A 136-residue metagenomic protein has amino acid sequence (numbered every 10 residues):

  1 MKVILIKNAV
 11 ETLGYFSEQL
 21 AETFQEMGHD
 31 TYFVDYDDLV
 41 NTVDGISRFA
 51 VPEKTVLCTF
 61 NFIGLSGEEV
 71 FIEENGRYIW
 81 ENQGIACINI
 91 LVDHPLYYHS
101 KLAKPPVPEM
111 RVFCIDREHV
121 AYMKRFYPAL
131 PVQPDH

Functional and structural regions predicted by a protein language model:
M1-I4: Extreme N-terminal starter segment of soluble prokaryotic enzymes
N8-E11: Short polar catalytic/cofactor-binding loops
L13-F126: Extended catalytic core of nucleotide-activated donor transferases of GT-like folds
Y122-H136: Helix-loop-beta element that forms the nucleotide-linked donor phosphate-binding surface in glycosyltransferases
